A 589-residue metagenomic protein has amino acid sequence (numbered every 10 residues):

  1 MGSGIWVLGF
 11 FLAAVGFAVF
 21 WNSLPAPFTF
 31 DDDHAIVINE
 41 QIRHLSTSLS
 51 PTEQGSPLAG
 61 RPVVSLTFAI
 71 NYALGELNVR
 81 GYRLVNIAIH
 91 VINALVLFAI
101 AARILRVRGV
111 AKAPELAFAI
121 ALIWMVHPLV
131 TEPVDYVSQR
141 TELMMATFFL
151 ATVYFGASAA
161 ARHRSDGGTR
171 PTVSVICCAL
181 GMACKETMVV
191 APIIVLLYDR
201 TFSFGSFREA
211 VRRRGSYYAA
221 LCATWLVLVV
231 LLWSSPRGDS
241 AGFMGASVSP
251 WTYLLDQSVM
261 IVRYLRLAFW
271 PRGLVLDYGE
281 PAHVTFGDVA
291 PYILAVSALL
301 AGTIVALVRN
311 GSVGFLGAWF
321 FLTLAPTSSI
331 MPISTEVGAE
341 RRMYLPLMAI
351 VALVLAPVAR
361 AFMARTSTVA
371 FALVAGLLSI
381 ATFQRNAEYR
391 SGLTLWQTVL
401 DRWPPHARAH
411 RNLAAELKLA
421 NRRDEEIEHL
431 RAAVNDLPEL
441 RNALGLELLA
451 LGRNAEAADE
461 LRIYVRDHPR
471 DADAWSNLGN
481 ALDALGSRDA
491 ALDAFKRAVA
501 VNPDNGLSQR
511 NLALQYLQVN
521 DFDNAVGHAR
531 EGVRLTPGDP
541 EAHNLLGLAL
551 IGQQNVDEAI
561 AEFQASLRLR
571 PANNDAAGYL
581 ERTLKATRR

Functional and structural regions predicted by a protein language model:
M1-A450, D473, N477, N511: Polytopic membrane enzymes that build or remodel cell-surface glycoconjugates and lipids
E388-T394, L419-A432, D436-E439, A450-I463 (+7 more regions): Structural signature of tandem alpha-helical TPR/SEL1-like repeats, specifically the intra-repeat loop/turn
R402, A433-D436, D467, V501 (+2 more regions): Structural marker of alpha-solenoid helical repeat scaffolds
R408-A415, E439-A450, A472-A484, L507-L517 (+2 more regions): Conserved alpha-helical positions within TPR/SEL1-like repeat arrays
L548, G552, E558-Q564, R568 (+2 more regions): Alpha-helical, heptad-rich or low-complexity scaffold/stalk segments that mediate oligomerization or tethering
